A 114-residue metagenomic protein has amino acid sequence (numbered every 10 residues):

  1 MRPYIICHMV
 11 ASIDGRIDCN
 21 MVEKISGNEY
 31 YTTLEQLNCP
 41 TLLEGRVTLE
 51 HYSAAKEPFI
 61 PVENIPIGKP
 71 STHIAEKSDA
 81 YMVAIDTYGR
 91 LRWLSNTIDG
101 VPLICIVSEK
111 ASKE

Functional and structural regions predicted by a protein language model:
M1-G100: N-terminal nucleotide/polyanion-binding subdomain common to many enzyme families
V101-E114: Histidine/lysine/aspartate-rich catalytic loop segments that bind and position anionic ligands
